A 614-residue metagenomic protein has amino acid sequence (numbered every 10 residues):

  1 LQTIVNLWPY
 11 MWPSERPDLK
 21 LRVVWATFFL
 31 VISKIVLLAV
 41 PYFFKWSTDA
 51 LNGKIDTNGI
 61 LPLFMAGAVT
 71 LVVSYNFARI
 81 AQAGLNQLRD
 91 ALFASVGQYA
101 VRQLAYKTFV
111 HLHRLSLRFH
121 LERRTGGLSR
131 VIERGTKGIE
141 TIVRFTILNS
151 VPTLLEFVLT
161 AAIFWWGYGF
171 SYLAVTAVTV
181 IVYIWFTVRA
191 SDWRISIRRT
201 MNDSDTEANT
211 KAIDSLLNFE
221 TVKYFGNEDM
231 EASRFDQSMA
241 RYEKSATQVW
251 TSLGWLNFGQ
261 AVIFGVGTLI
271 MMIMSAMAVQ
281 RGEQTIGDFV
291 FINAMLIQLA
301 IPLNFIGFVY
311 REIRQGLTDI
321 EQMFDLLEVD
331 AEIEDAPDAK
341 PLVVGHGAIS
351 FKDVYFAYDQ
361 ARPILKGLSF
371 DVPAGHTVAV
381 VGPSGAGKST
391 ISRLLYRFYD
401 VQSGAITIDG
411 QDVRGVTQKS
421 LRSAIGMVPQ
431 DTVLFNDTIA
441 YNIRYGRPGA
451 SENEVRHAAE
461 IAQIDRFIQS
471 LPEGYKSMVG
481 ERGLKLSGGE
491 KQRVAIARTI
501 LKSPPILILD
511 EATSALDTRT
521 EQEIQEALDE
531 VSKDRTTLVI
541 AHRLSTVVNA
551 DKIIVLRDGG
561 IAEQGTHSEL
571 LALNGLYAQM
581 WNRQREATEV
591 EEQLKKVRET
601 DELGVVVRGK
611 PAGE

Functional and structural regions predicted by a protein language model:
L1, F28, V36-N52, S74-T125 (+12 more regions): Juxtamembrane helix-loop junctions of ABC transporter transmembrane domains
Q2-L19, L128: A short amphipathic helical element positioned immediately N-terminal to and/or at the very start of a transmembrane
T3, P17-G84, F164-A174, I273 (+1 more regions): Transmembrane helix-loop-helix hairpins at lipid-water interfaces of multipass membrane proteins, especially the type-1
M11, T108, L112, V222 (+2 more regions): Helix-loop junctions and hydrophobic alpha-helical segments within the transmembrane domains of large membrane
W12-K20, R114-L121, R134-V143, I147 (+8 more regions): An intracellular "coupling" helix at the cytosolic face of ABC transporter transmembrane type-1 domains
L38, Y42, Q87, A161 (+4 more regions): Membrane-embedded alpha-helical segments of multi-pass transporters/permeases
I55-N58, I163-I181, Q248-E321: Helix-loop-helix
D335-A336, L342-E614: ABC-type nucleotide-binding domain
